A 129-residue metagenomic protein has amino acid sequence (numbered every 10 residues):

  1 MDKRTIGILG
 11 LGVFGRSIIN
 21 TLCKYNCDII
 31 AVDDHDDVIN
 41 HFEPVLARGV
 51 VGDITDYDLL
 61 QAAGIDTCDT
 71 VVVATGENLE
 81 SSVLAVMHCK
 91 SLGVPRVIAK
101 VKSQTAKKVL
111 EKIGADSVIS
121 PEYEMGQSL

Functional and structural regions predicted by a protein language model:
M1-L129: Cytosolic regulatory regions of ion transport systems
